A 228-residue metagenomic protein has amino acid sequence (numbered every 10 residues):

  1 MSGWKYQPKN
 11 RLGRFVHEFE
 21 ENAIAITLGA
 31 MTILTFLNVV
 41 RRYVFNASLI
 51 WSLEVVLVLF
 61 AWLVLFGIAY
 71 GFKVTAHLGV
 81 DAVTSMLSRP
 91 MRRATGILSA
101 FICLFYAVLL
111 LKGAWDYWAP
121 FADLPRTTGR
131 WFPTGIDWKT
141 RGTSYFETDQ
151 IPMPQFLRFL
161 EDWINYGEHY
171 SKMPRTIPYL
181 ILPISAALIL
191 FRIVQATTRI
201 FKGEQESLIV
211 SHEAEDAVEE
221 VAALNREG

Functional and structural regions predicted by a protein language model:
M1-G228: Alpha-helical transmembrane segments and membrane-interface helix-loop junctions in multi-pass membrane proteins
